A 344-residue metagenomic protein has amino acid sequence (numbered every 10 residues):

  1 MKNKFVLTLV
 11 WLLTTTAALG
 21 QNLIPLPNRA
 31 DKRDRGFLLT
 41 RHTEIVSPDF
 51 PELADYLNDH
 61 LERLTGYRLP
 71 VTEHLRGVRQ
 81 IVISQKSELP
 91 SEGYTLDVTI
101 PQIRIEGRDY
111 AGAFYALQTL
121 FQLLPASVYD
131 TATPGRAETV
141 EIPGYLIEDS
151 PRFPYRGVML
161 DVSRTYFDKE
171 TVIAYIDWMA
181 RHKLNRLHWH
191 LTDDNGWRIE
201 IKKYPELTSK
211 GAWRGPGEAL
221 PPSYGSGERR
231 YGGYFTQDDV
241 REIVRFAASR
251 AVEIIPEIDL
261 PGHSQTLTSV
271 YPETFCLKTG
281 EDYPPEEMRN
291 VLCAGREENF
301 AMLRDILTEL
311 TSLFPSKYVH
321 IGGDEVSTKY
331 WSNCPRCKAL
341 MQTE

Functional and structural regions predicted by a protein language model:
M1-F5, I254: Positively charged n-region of N-terminal signal peptides that target proteins for export
K2, R35-F37, E73-H74, R245-F246 (+1 more regions): A general structural signal for short secondary-structure junctions and capping/turn motifs
V6, W11, A18-P154: Acidic, contiguous N-terminal accessory segments
L13, W331: Short glycine-/acidic-enriched loop or helix-start segments at secondary-structure transitions that form or flank
L61-E62, M179, A247, M341: Hydrophobic alpha-helix position signal
L64-T65, H182, R250, T343-E344: Residues at alpha-helix termini
L89-H320, C334: Feature activates predominantly on carbohydrate-active enzymes
D109, D324, T328, P335-E344: Catalytic-core regions of glycoside hydrolase
